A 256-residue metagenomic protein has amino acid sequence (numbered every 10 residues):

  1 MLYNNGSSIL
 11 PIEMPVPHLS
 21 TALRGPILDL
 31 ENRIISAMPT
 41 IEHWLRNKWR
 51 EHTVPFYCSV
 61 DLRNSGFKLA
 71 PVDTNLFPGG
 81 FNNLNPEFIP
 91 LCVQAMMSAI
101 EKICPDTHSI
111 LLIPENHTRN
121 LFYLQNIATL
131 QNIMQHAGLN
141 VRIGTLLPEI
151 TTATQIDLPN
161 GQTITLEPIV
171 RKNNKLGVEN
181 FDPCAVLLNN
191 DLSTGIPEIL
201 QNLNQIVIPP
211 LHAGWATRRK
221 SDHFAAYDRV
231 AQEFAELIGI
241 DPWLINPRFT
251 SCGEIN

Functional and structural regions predicted by a protein language model:
M1-H52, I240: Short glycine- and acidic-rich boundary segments immediately preceding or forming the N-terminal edge of structured
I41-W44, E51-C58, L166-V170: Short linear interaction motifs
H52-P78: Conserved metal-phosphate-binding beta-hairpin within the catalytic cores of diverse ATP-dependent phosphoryl-transfer
F67-L69, D106-I110: Nucleotide donor/acceptor-binding cores
P78-D106: Short N-terminal or domain-adjacent regulatory/targeting segments
L91-A95, T118-N256: Conserved N-proximal alpha/beta basic substrate-recognition cap immediately N-terminal to, or forming the N-lobe
S109-L112, V186: Conserved hydrophobic helix-helix packing surfaces used for dimerization/oligomerization
P114-N116: Short glycine-centered, acidic/aromatic-flanked micro-motifs in structured strand/loop junctions that mark active-site
